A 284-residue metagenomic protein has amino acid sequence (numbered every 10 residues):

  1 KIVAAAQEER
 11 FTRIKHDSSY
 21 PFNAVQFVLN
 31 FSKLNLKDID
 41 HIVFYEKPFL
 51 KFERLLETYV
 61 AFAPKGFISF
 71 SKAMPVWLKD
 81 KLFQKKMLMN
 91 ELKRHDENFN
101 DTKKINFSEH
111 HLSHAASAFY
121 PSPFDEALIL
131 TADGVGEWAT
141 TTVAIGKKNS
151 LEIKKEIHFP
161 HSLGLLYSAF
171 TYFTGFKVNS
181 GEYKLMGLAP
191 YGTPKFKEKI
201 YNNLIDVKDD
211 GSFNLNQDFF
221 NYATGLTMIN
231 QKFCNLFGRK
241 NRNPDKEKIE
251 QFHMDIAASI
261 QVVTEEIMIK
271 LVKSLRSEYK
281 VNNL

Functional and structural regions predicted by a protein language model:
K1-L284: Short acidic/glycine-rich loops and adjacent helix/strand connectors that line catalytic pockets where negatively
